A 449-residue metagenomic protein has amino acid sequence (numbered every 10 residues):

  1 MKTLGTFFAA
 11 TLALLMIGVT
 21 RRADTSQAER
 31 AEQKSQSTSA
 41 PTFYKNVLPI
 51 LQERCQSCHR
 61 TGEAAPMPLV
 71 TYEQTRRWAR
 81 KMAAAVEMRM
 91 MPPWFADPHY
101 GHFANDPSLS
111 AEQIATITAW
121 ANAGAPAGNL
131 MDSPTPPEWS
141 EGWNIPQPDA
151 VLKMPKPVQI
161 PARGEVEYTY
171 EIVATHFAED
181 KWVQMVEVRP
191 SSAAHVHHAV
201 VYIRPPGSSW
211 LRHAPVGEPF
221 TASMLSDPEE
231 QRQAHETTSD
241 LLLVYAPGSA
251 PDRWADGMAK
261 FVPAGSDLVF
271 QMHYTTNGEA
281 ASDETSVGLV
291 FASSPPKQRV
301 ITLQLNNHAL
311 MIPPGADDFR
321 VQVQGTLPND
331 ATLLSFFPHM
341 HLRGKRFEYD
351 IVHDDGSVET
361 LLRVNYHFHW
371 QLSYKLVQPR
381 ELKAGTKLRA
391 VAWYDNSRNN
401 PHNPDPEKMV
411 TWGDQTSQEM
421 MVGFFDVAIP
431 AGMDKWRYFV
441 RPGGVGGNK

Functional and structural regions predicted by a protein language model:
M1-T6: Positively charged n-region of N-terminal signal peptides that target proteins for export
F7-G18: Bacterial N-terminal signal peptides
I17-V173, F177, M185, R189 (+2 more regions): Aromatic- and Gly/Pro-enriched helix-to-coil junctions and flexible linker segments
P93, P98-F103, S133-T332, P338-K449: Beta-strand-centric surfaces of beta-sandwich/beta-rich domains
